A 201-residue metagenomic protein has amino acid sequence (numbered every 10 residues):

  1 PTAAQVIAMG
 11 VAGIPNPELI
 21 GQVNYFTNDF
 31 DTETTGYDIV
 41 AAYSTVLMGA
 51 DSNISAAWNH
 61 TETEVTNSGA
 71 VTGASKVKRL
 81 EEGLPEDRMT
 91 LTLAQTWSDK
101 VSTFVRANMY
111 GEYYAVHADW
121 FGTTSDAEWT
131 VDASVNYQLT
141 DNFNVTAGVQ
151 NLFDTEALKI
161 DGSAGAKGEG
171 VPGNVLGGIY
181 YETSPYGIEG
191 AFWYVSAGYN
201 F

Functional and structural regions predicted by a protein language model:
P1-A118, S196: Gram-negative outer-membrane beta-barrel transporters
V23-F26, A127, V149, T155: Generic secondary-structure boundary/loop-capping signal
T27-D31, F121-S125, S184: Outer-membrane beta-barrel proteins
I39, A133-V135: Short, basic/aromatic-rich helical patch in the C-terminal catalytic core of site-specific tyrosine
E62, M109-A115, N136-F201: C-terminal beta-signal and adjacent terminal beta-strands/loops of Gram-negative outer-membrane beta-barrel proteins
G73-K78, D126-A127, K167-G170: Short, intrinsically disordered/low-complexity patches at protein termini and at juxtamembrane boundaries
E86-T90, E128-D132, F192: Transmembrane beta-barrel architecture of outer membranes
G122-T130, Y137, F143: Short, well-ordered coil↔helix boundary/capping segments
